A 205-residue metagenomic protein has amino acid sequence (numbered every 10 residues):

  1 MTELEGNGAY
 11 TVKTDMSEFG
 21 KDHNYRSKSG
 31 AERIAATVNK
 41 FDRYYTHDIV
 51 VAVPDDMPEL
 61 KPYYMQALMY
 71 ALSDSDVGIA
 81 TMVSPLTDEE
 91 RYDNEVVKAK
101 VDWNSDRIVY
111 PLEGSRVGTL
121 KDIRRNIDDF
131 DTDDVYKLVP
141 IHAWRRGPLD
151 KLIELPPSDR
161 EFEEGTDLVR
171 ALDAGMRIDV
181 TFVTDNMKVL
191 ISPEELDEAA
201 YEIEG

Functional and structural regions predicted by a protein language model:
T2-V53, P58-A67: Short phosphate-binding loop-to-helix
E5, S73, L172: Anion (oxyanion) recognition and catalysis
Y10, T119, R177-D179: Conserved beta-strand segments of alpha/beta enzyme cores
E32, L60-S158: Conserved core of the sugar-phosphate nucleotidyltransferase
N39-R43, S73, E204: Residue-level signal for alpha-helix termini/capping positions
Y45-H47, D74-V77, M176: Short, high-confidence coil segments that cap the C-terminus of an alpha-helix and link into the following beta-strand
V50-V53, A80-M82, L152, D179-V183: Short beta-strands and strand-loop turn motifs
D133-G205: Conserved alpha/beta core of the MobA/IspD/sugar-nucleotide pyrophosphorylase nucleotidyltransferase superfamily
